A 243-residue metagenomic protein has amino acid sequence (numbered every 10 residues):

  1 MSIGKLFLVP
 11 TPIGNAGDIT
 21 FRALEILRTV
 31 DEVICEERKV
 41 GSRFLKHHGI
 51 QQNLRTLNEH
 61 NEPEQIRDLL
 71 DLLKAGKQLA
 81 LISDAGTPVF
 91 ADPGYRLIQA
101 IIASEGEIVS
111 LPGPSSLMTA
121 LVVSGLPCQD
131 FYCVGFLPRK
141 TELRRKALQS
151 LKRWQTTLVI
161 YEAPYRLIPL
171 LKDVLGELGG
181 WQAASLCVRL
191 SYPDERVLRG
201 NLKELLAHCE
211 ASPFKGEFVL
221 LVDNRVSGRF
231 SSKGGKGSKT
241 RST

Functional and structural regions predicted by a protein language model:
M1-E59: Glycine-rich, flexible N-terminal cofactor/catalytic loop recognition
I3, Q78, T157-T243: A contiguous loop/helix-start segment that scaffolds small-molecule binding in enzyme catalytic cores
L27-V33, G106-V109, T156-L158: Short active-site oxyanion
C35-E36, D92, Y161: Short beta-strand scaffold positions
T56-P63, L137-T141: Conserved helicase motor
N58, I66-S115: Glycine/small-residue-rich loop that forms an oxyanion/phosphate-binding "nest" at active or ligand-binding sites
L72, E142-V159, E177, G228: A charged, well-structured terminal subsegment
R96-W154: Class I SAM-dependent methyltransferase SAM-binding "motif I" and its flanking Rossmann-like core
